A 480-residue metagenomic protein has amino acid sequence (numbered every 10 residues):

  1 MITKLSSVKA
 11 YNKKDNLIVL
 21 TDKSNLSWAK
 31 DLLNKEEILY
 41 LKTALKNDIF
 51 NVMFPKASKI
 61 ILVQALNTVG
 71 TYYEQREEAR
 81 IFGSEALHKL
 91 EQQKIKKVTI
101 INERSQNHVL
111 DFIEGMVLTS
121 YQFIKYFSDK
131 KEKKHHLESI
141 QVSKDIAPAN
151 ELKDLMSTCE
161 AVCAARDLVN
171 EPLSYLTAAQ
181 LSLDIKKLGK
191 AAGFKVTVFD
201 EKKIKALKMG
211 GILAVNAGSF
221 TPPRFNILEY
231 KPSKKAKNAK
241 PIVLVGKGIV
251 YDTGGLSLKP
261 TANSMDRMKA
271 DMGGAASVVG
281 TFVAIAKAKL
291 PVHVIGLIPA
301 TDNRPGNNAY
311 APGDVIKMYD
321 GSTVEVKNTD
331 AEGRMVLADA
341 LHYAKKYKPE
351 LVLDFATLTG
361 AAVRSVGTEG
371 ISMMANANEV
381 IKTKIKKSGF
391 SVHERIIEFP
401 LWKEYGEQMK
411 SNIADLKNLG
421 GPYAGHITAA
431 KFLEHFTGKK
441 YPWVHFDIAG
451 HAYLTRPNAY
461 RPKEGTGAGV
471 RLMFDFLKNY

Functional and structural regions predicted by a protein language model:
M1-G248: Short amphipathic alpha-helical segment within the helicase RecA-like ATPase core that mediates nucleic-acid
M1-K4, L45, A57, A179-Y480: A generic structural signal for tightly packed, nonpolar segments enriched in small/aliphatic residues
